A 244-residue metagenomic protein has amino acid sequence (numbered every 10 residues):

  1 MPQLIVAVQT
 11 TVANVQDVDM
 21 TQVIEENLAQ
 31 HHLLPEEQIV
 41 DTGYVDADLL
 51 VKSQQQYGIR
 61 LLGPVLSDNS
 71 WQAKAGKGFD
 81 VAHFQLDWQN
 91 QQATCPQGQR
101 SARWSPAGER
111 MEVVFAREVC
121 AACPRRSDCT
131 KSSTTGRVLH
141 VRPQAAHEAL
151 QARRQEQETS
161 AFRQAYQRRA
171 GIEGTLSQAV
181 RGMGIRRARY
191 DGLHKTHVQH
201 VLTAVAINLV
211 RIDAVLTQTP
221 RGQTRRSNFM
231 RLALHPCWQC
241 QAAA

Functional and structural regions predicted by a protein language model:
M1-A244: Anion-binding and metal-coordination hotspots
